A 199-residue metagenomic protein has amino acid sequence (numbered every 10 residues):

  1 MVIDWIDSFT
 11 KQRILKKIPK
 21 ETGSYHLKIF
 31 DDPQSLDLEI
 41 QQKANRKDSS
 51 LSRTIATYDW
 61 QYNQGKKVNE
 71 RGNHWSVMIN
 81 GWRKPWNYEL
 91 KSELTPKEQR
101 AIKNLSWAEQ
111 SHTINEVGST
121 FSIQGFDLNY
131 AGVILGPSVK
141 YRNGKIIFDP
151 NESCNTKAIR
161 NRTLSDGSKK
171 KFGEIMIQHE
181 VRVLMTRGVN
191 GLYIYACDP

Functional and structural regions predicted by a protein language model:
V2-K145: Conserved helicase/translocase motor-coupling segment
E109-P199: C-terminal accessory regions
